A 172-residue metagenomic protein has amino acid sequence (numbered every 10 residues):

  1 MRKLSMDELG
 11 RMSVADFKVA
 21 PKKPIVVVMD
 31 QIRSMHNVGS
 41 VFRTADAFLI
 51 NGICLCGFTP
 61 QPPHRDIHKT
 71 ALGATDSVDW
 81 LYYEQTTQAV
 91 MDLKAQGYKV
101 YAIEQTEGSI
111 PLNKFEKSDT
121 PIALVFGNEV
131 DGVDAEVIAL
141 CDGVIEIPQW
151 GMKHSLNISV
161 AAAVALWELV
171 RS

Functional and structural regions predicted by a protein language model:
M1-S172: Post-transcriptional modification and biogenesis factors for structured RNAs of the translation apparatus
